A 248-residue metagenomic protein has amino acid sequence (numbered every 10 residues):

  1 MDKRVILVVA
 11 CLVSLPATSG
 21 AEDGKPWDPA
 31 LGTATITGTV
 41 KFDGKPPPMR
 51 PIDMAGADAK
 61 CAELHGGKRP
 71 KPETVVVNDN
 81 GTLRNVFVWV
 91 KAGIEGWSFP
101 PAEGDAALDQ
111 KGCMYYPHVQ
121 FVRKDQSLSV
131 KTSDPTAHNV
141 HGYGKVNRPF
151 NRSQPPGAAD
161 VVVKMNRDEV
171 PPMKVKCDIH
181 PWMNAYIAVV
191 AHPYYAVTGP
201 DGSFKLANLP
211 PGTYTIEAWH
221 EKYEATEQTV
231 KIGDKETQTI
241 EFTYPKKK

Functional and structural regions predicted by a protein language model:
M1-L7: Bacterial N-terminal signal peptides that target proteins for export
L7-P16: Bacterial N-terminal signal peptides
A17-A21: Sec/Tat signal peptide C-region and signal peptidase I cleavage site
E22-K248: Extracytoplasmic copper-binding redox domains, predominantly the cupredoxin/blue-copper superfamily
